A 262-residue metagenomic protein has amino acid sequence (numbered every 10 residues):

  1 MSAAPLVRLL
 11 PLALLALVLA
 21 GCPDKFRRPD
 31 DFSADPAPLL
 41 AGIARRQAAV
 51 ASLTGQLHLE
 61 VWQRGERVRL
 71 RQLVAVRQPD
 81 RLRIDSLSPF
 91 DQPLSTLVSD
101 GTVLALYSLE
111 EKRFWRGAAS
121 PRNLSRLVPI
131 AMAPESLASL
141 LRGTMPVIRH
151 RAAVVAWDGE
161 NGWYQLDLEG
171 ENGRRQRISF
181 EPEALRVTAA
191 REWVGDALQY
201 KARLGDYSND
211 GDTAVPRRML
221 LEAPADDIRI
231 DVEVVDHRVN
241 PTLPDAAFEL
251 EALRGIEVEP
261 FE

Functional and structural regions predicted by a protein language model:
M1-C22: Sec-dependent bacterial lipoprotein signal peptides
C22-R71, R81, P260-E262: N-terminal leader/targeting segments and the immediate start of mature chains
H58-R64, P89-Q92, L106, G173 (+3 more regions): Hydrophobic lipid-interacting interfaces of membrane-associated proteins
L59, Q78-D80, S86-F90, G101-V103 (+5 more regions): A mature extracytoplasmic/lumenal domain signature
D80-E135: An acidic-aromatic
L124-E169: Hydrophobic, well-structured mid-protein blocks that either form specific transmembrane helices
V154-E262: Gly/Pro-enriched, hydrophobic low-complexity segments that function as extracytoplasmic propeptides/linkers
